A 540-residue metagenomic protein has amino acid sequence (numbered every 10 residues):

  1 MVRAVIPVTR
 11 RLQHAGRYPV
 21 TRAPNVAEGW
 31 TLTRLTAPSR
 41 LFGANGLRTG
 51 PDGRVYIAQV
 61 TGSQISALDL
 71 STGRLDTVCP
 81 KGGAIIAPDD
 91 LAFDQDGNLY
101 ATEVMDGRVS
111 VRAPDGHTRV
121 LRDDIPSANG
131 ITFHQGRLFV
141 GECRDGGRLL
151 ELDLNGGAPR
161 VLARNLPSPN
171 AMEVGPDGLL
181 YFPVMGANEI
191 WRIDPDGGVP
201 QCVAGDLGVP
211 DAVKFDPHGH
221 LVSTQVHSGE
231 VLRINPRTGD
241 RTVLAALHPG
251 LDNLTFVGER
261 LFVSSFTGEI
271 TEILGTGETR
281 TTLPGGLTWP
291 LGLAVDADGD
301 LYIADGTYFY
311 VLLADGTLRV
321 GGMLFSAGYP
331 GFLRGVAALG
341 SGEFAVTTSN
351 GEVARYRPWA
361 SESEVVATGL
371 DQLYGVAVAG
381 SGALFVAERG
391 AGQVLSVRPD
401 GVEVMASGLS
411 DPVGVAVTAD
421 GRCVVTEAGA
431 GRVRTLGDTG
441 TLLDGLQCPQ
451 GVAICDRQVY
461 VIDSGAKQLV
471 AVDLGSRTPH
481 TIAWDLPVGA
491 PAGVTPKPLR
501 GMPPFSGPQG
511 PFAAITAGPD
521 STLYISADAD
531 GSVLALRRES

Functional and structural regions predicted by a protein language model:
M1-G29, E539-S540: Sequence/structural signature of beta-propeller modules and their immediately flanking N-terminal secretory/stalk
I6, P38-D52, G82-L99, R108 (+15 more regions): Beta-rich, blade/repeat-based domains predominating in secreted/periplasmic proteins but also intracellular
Y18-R40, P496-M502: A short helix->beta-strand "capping" segment at the edge of beta-propeller domains
R34, D76-P80, R119-D123, R160-R164 (+8 more regions): Beta-propeller fold detector
R34-Q64, A527-S532: Beta-strand-rich domains and repeat architectures in extracellular enzymes and scaffolds, especially beta-propellers
V60, V104, C143-R144, M185 (+9 more regions): Short loop/turn segments immediately following the C-termini of beta-strands
D69-G73, R112-H117, L152-G157, I193-G198 (+8 more regions): Short loop/turn segments that connect beta-strands within beta-propeller blades
S506-S540: Blade-level signature of beta-propeller repeat domains, shared across WD40, Kelch, NHL, RCC1 and BNR/Asp-box propellers
